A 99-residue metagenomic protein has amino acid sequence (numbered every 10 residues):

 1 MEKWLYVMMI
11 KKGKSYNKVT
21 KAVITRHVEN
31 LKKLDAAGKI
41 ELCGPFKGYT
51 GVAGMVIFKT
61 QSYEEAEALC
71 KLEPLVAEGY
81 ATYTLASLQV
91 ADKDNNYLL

Functional and structural regions predicted by a protein language model:
M1-L99: Conserved, structured core segments of small domains
